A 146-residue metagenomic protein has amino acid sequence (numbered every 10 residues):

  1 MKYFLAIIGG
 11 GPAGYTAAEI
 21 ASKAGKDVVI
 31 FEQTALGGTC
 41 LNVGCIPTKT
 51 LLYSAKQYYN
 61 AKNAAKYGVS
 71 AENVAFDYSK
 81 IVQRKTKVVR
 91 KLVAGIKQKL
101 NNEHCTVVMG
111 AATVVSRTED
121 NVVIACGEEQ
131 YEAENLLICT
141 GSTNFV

Functional and structural regions predicted by a protein language model:
M1-A13: Beta1/beta-strand and adjacent pyrophosphate-binding region of the FAD-binding site in flavoprotein oxidoreductases
K2-Y3, E19-K26, F31-V146: Glycine-rich flavin
T16: Short alpha-helical segment within the catalytic ATP-binding CA
